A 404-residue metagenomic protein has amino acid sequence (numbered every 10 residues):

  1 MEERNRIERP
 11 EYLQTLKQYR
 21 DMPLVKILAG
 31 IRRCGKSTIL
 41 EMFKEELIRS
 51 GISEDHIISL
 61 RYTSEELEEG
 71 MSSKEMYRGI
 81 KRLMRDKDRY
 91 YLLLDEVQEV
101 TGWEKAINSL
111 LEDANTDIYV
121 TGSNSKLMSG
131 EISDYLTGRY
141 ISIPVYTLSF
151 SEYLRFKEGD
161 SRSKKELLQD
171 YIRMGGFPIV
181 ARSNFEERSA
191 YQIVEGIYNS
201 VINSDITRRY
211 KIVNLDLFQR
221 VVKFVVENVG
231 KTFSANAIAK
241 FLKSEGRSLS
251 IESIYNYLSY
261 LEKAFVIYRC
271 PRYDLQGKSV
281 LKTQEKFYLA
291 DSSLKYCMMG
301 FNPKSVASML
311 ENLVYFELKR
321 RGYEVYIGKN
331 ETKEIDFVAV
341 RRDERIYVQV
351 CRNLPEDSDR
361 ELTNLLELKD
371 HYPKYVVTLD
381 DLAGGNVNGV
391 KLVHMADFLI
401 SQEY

Functional and structural regions predicted by a protein language model:
E3-D21: Pre-Walker A adenine-sensing motif
L28: Hydrophobic anchor at the beta1->P-loop junction of P-loop NTPases
K36: Conserved lysine of the Walker
I39: Hydrophobic positions on the alpha1 helix immediately C-terminal to the Walker A/P-loop
S59-D88: Short glycine-rich substrate-engagement loop in P-loop NTPases that contacts/grips substrate
S123-S125, S129-T232, F265-Y268: Interdomain motor-coupling "hinge/lid" segment immediately C-terminal to the ATP-binding subdomain of NTP-driven enzymes
F185-E344: Accessory nucleic acid-recognition modules appended to NTPase machines
G328-K329, R352-A396: Catalytic cores of nucleic-acid endonucleases
